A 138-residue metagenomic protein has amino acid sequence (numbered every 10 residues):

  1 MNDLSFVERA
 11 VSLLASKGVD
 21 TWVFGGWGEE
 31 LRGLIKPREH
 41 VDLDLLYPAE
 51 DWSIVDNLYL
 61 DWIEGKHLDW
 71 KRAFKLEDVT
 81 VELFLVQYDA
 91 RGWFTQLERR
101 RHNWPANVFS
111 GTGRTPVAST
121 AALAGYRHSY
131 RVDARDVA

Functional and structural regions predicted by a protein language model:
M1-A138: Compositionally biased terminal segments of proteins
